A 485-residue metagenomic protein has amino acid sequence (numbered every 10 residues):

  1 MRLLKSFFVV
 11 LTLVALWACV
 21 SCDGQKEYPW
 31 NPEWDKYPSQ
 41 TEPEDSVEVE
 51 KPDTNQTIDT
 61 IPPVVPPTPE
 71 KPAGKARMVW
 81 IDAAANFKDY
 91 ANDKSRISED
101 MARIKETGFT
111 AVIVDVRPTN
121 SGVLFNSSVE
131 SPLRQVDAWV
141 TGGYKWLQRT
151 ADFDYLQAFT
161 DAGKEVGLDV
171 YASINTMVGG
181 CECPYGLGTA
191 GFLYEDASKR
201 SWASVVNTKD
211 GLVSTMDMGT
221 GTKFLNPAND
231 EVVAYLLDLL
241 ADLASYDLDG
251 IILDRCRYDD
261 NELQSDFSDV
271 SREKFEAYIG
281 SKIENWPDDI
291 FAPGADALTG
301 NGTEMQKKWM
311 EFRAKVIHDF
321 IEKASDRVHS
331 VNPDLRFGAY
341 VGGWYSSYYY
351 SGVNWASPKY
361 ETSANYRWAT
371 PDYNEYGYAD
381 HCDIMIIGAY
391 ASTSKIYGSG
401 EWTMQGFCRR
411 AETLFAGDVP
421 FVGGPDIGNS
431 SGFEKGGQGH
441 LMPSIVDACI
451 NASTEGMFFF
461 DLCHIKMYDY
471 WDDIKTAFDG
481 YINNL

Functional and structural regions predicted by a protein language model:
A18-E70: Bacterial Sec-dependent N-terminal signal peptides
K71-A91, Y171-Y246, N301-Q306: Active-site-adjacent "subsite" loops/lids of carbohydrate-active enzymes
D89-T107, V136-V166, E231-Y235, V316-E322 (+1 more regions): Aromatic- and glycine-enriched glycan-recognition loops and surfaces that form the carbohydrate-binding subsites
S95-G122, Y246-G250, E375-I387, A452-M457: Catalytic domains of carbohydrate-active enzymes, especially glycoside hydrolases
F109-A151: Aromatic-lined carbohydrate-binding/catalytic grooves of carbohydrate-active enzymes
F109-N120, D154-M216, I252-R255, P333-G338: Glycine-rich, aromatic-flanked loop segments that form ligand/cofactor-binding clefts across common enzyme folds
V205-H381, G388-A391: Polysaccharide-binding and catalytic clefts of secreted carbohydrate-active enzymes
D372-L485: Substrate-binding cleft of secreted/luminal carbohydrate-active enzymes
